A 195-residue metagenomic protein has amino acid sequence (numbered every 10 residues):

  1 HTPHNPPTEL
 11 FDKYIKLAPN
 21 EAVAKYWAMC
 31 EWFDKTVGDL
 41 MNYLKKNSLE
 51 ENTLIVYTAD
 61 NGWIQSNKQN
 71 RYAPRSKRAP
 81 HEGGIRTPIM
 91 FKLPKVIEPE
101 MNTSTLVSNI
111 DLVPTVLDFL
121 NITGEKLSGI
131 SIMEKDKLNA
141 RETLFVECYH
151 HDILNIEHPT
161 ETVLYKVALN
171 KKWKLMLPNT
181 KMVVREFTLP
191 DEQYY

Functional and structural regions predicted by a protein language model:
H1-P19: A hydrophobic, helix-centered structural microdomain
H4-P6, Y43-P99, S108, L154-N155: Histidine-centered active-site microenvironments of extracellular/periplasmic hydrolases and transferases
T8-K13, R71-P74, T160: Short secondary-structure boundary/capping segments
E21-T36, L49, P74-T87, I97-P114 (+1 more regions): A short beta-strand-to-alpha-helix junction
D34, N52, D60, D111 (+1 more regions): Acidic active-site catalytic centers that drive phospho-/nucleotidyl reactions and related ester hydrolyses
W63-Q69, E98, T105, I110-V113 (+1 more regions): C-terminal cap/loop subdomain of S1 sulfatases and analogous C-terminal strand-loop tails that border
